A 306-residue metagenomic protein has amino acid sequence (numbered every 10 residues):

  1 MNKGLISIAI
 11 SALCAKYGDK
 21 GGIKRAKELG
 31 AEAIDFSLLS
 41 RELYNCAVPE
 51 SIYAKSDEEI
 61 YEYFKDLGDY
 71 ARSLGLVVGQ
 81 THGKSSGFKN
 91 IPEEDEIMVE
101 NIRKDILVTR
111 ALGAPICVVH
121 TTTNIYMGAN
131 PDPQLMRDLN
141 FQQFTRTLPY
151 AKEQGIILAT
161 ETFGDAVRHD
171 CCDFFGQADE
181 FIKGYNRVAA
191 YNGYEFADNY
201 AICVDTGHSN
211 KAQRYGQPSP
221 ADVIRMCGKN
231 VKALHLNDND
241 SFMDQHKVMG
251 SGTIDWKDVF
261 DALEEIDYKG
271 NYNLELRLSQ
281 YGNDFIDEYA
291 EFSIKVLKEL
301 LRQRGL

Functional and structural regions predicted by a protein language model:
M1-I10, G79-F88, N124-G128: N-terminal small/glycine-rich loop or linker at the start of catalytic domains across soluble metabolic enzymes
M1-S7, A12-E32, R72, V99 (+1 more regions): Histidine-acidic metal/acid-base catalytic patches
A12-C14, L38-S40, K84-G87, T121-I125 (+4 more regions): Active-site-proximal loop/turn and secondary-structure-junction residues that shape catalytic pockets, frequently
I34-F36, V78-G83, P115-T121, I156-T162 (+1 more regions): Short beta-strand segments at enzyme active-site cores
D35-D66: Glycine-rich, proline-tolerant flexible connector loops at the mouths of alpha/beta enzymes
P49-D57, D95, Q134, H246-S251: Short glycine-enriched, charge-decorated loop/helix-capping segments at active-site entrances that position
S56-S73, Q143-A151, V223-M226, D258-A262: Catalytic-core regions built around general acid/base machinery
D66-S73, G87-V204, K211: Active-site acidic/histidine proton-transfer and metal-coordination neighborhood in alpha/beta enzyme cores
